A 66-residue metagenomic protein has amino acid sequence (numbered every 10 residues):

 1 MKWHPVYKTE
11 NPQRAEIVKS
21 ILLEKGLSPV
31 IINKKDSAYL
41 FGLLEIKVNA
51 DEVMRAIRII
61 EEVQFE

Functional and structural regions predicted by a protein language model:
M1-E66: Acidic/polar low-complexity segments and flexible, solvent-exposed patches
